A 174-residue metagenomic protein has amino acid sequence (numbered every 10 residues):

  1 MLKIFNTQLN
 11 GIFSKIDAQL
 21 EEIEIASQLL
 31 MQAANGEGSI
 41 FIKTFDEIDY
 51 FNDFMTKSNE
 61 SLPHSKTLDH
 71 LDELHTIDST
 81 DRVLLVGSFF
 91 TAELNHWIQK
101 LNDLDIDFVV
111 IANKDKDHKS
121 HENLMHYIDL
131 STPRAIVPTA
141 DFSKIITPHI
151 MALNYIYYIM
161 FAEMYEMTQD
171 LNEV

Functional and structural regions predicted by a protein language model:
M1, A18, E22, P148 (+1 more regions): Catalytic cores of large soluble enzymes that bind and process phosphate-bearing ligands
M1-D17: Generic N-terminal amphipathic, Lys/Arg-enriched alpha-helix
A18-N35: A short, well-structured juxtamembrane/interface segment
I23, D170-V174: Flexible, glycine/charged-enriched surface loops at secondary-structure junctions
G38-S39, T44-D170: Glycine-rich phosphate-binding loops that contact phosphosugars or nucleotide phosphates
